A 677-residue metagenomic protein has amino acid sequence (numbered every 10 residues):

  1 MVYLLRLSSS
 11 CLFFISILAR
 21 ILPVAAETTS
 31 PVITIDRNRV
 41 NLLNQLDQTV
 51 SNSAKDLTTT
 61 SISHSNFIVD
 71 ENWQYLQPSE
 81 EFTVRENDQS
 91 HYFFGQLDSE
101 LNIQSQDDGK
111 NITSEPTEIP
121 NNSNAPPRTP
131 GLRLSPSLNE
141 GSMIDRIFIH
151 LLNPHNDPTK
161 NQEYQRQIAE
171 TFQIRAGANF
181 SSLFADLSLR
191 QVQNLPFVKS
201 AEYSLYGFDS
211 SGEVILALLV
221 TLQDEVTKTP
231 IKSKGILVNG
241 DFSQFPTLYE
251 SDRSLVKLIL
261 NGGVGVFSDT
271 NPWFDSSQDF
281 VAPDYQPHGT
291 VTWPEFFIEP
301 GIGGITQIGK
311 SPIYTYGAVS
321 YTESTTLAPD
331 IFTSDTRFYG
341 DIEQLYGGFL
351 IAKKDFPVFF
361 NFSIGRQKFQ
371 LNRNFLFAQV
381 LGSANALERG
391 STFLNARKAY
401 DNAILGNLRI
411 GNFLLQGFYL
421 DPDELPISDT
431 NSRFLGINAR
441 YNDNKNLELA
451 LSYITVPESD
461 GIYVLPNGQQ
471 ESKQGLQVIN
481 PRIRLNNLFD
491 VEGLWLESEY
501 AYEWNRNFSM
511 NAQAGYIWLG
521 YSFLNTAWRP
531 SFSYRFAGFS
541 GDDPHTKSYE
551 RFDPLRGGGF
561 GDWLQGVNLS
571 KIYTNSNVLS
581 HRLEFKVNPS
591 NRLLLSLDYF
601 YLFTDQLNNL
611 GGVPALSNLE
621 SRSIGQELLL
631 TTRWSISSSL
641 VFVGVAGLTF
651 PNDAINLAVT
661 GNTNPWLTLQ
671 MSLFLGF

Functional and structural regions predicted by a protein language model:
V2-C11: Bacterial N-terminal signal peptides that target proteins for export
F13, I17-L18, L22-Y314, W528 (+1 more regions): N-terminal periplasmic/intermembrane-space "pro-region" immediately following the signal or transit peptide
T229-F362, L408, P481, L488-D490 (+6 more regions): Beta-barrel outer-membrane channel/assembly domains of diderm bacteria
T229-K232, R373-F377: Short, solvent-exposed loop/turn and secondary-structure capping segments
Q244-T247, F356-F360, L387-T546, I624-L628: Signature for the C-terminal beta-barrel architecture of outer-membrane proteins
T270-D279, T326-T333, N374-L381, L420-F434 (+6 more regions): Outer-membrane beta-barrel translocator domains and adjoining extracellular loop/strand segments of Gram-negative
V281-D284, A386-E388, D553-G561: Surface-exposed loop/turn segments flanking beta-strands in extracellular/periplasmic regions
E499-A501, M510-N588, L593-S596, F603 (+1 more regions): Extracellular/periplasmic loop regions
